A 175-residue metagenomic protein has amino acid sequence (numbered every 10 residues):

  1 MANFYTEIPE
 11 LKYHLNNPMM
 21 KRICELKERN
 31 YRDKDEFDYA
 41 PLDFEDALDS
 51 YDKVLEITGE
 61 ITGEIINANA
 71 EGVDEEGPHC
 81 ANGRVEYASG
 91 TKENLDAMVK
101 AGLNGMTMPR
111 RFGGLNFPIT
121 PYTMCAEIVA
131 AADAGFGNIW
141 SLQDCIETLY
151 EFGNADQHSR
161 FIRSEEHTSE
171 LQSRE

Functional and structural regions predicted by a protein language model:
M1-A81, V85: Extended, charge-enriched "interface" segments that sit outside catalytic cores
F4-I8, V99-A101, E166: A generic structural signal for short, non-catalytic loop/turn and secondary-structure boundary residues
M20-E28, G63-E75, K100-T107, A134-N138 (+2 more regions): Intrinsically disordered or highly flexible coil/loop and linker segments, enriched in small and charged/polar residues
G59, G90-S159, R163: Internal helix-loop-helix
A81-G90, E151-F152, S169: Short, mixed-charge aromatic SLiMs
E166-E175: Single conserved hydrophobic/aromatic residue that forms the stacking wall/gate of nucleotide- or nucleobase-binding
